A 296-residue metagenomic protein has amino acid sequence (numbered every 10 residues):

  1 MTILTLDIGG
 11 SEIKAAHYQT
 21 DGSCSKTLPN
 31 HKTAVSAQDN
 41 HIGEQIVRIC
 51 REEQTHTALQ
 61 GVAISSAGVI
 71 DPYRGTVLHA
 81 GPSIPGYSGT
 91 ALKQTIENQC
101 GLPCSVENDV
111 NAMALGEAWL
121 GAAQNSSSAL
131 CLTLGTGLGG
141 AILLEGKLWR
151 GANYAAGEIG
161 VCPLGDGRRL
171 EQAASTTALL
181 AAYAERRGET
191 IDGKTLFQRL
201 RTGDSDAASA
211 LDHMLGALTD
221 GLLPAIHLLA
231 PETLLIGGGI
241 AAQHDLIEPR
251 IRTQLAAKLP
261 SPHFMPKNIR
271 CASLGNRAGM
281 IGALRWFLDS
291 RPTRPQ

Functional and structural regions predicted by a protein language model:
M1-G61, D71-R74, I96-L102, G116-S126 (+1 more regions): ATP-binding/phosphotransfer module of carbohydrate and carboxylate kinases, centering on a glycine-rich
D7, A63-A67, C131-G137: Short beta-strand segments
K26-N30, A80, G151: Residue-level detector of high-confidence beta-strand sites
K32-A34, P85, A155-E158: A short acidic/small-residue loop/turn micro-motif
T76-G89: A charged helix-plus-loop insertion that forms the helical arch/lid used to bind and gate nucleic-acid substrates
C104-N108: General beta-strand structural signal in soluble alpha/beta enzymes
D109, G135, A283: Active-site glycine-centered loops adjacent to acidic/histidine catalytic or metal-binding residues that shape
Q124-A174: Glycine-rich phosphate-binding loop of actin/hexokinase-like ATP-binding domains
